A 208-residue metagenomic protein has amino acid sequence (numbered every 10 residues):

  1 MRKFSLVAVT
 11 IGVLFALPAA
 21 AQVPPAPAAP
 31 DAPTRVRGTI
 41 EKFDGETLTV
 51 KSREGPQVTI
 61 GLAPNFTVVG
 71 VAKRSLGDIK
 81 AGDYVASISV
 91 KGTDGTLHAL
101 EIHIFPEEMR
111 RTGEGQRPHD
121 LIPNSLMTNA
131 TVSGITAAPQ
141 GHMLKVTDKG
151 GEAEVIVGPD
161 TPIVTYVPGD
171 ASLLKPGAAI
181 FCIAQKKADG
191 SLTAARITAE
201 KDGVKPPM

Functional and structural regions predicted by a protein language model:
R2-L6, L17-M208: Short, flexible, surface-exposed loop segments at domain boundaries
I11-G12, S133: Repetitive helical segments and hydrophobic/amphipathic motifs
